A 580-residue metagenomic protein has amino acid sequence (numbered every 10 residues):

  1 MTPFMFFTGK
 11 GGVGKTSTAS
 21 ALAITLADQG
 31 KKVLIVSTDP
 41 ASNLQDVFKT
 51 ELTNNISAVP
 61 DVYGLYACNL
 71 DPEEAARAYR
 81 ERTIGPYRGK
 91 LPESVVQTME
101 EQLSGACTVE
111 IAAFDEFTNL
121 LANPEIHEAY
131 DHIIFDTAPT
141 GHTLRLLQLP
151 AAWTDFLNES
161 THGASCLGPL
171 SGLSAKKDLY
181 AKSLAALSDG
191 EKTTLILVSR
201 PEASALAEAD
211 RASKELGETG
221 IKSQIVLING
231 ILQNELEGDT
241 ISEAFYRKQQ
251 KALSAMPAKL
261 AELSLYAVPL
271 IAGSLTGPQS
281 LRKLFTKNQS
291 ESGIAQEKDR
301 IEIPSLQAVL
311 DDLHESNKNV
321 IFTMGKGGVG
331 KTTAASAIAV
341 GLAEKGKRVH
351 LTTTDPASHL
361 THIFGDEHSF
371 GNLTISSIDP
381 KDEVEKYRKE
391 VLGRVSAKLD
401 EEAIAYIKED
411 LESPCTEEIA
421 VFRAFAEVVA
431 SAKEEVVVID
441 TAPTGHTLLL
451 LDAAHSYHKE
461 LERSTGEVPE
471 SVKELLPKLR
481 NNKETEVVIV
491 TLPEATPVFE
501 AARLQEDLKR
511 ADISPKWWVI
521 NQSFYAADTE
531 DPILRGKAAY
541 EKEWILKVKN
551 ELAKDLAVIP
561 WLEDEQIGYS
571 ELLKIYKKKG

Functional and structural regions predicted by a protein language model:
M1-F4: Extreme N-terminal starter segment of soluble prokaryotic enzymes
F6-F7, L22-L26, I35-P40, L44 (+13 more regions): Short, structured motif recognition centered on aromatic/hydrophobic residues
F6-L70, T137, L147-A151, F322-E383 (+1 more regions): Walker A/P-loop NTP-binding active-site region of P-loop NTPases, recognizing the glycine-rich GxxxxGKT/S
T25-Q29, V59-D61, N123-E128, L187-E191 (+6 more regions): Conserved catalytic network of the ASCE P-loop NTPase/AAA+ motor domain
S42-S104, T108, S358-E412: P-loop NTPase motor core
E51, Y180, L184-I321, S369 (+2 more regions): C-terminal lobe/tail of nucleotide-utilizing enzymes
S57-A67, A129, A261-S264, K318 (+3 more regions): A short helix-to-beta-strand connector/capping loop
R88-V198, E202-R211, K398-T496, E500-R503: Phosphate/Mg2+-binding loops and adjacent switch elements in nucleotide/diphosphate-handling enzyme cores
